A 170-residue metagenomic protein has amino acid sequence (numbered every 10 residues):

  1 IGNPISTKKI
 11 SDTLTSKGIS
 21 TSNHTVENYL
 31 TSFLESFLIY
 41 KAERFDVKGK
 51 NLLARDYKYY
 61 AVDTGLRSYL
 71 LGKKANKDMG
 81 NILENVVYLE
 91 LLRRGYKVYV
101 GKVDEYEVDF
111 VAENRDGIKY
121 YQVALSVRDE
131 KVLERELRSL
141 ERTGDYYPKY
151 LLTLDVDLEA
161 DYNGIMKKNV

Functional and structural regions predicted by a protein language model:
I1-G117: Accessory nucleic acid-recognition modules appended to NTPase machines
Y60, Y121, Y150-L152, M166-K168: Hydrophobic/aromatic beta-strand patches that form the interior of the parallel beta-sheet core in alpha/beta enzyme
L71, V132, A160-Y162: Short glycine-/acidic-enriched loop or helix-start segments at secondary-structure transitions that form or flank
K97, P148, G164-M166: Conserved beta-strand segments of alpha/beta enzyme cores
V100, Y146-L154: Short, hydrophobic beta-strand segments that form beta-sheet elements in well-ordered domains
G117-R128, E136: Active-site ExK catalytic segment of metal-dependent nucleases
R138-P148: Arginine/glycine-rich "motif VI" loop of SF2 helicases in the C-terminal RecA-like domain
V156-V170: Domain-level recognition of nuclease-like catalytic cores that cleave nucleotide substrates
